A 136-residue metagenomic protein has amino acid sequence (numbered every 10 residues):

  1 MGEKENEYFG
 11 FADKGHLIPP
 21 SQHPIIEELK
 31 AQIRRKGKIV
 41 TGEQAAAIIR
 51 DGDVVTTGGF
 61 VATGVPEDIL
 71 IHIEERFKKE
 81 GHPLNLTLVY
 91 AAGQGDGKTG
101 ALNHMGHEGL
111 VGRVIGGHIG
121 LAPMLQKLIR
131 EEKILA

Functional and structural regions predicted by a protein language model:
G2-A136: Conserved alpha/beta enzyme-core scaffold
